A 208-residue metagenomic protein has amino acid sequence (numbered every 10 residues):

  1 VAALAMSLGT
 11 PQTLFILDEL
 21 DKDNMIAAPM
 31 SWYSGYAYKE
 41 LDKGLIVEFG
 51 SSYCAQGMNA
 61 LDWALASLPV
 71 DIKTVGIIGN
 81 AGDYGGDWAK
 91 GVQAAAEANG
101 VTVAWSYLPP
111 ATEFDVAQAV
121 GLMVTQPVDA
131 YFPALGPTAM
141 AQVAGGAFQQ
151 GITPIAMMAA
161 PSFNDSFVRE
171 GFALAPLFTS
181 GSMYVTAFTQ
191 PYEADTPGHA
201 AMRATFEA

Functional and structural regions predicted by a protein language model:
V1, Q56-A60, P109-L122, G198: Structural motif
A2-Y107, I155-S180: Extracytoplasmic ligand/sensor domains, especially the bilobed periplasmic-binding protein
T10-D21, V92, D115, Q126-Q150: Hydrophobic alpha-helical
E19, W63, A95, L122 (+2 more regions): Residues within well-ordered alpha helices
G50, G82, P109, A130-P133 (+1 more regions): Hydrophobic alpha-helical scaffolding
L68-V70, M123-V128: Glycine-rich phosphate-binding loop signature in dinucleotide/nucleotide-binding domains
G79, L135-P137, A187: Short, structured patches in soluble enzyme cores that scaffold and shape functional sites
G146-A208: Extracellular/periplasmic periplasmic-binding protein-like sensory domains
